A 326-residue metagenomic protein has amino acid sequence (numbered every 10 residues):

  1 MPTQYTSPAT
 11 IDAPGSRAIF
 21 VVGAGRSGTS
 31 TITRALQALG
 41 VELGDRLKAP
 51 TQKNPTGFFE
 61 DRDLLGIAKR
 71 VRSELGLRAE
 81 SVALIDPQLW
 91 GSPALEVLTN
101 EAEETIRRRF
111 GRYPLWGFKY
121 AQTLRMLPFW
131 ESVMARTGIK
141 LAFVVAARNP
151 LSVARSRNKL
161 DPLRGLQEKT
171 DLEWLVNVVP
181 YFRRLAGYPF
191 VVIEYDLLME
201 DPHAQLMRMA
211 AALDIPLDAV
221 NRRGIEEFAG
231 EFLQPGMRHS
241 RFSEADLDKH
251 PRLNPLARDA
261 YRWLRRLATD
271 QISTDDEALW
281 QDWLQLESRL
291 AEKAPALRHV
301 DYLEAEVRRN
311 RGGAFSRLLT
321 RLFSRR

Functional and structural regions predicted by a protein language model:
M1-P14, A211, I215-R326: PAPS-dependent sulfotransferases, especially Golgi type II membrane carbohydrate sulfotransferases
M1-T99, R309, R317: PAPS-dependent sulfotransferase catalytic core
K48-A49, A146, N221-G224: Proline- and acidic/polar-enriched loop/turn elements at helix boundaries
K53-T56, S152, H203, E227-G230: Short secondary-structure boundary/hinge segments and terminal tails
I67-R70, E74, E101, T105-R109 (+8 more regions): Residues that form generic nucleotide/phosphate-binding pockets
I67-R72, L163-L172, H239-D248: A polyampholytic, Gly/Pro-enriched intrinsically disordered region
E103-V220: PAPS-dependent sulfotransferase catalytic domain
